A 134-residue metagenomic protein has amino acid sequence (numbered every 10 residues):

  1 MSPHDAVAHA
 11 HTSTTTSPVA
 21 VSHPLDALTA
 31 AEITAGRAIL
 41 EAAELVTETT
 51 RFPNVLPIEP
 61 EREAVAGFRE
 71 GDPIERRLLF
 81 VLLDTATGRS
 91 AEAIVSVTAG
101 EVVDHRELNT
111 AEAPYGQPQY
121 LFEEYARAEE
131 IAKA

Functional and structural regions predicted by a protein language model:
M1-E32: Intrinsically disordered, low-structural-confidence terminal and linker regions
A10-T16, L40, E59, L79 (+2 more regions): Short intrinsically disordered, low-complexity segments
T12-T16, T29, T34, T47-T50 (+3 more regions): Residue-identity detector for threonine
S17-P24, A35, I39, P73-R77 (+2 more regions): Interaction-mediating elements
P24-A66, F122-A134: Short, non-transmembrane alpha-helical segments in secretory-pathway proteins
T47-T98: Exposed beta-strand-loop-beta-strand "reactive/processing" segments of non-cytosolic proteins
V103-A134: Long, charged/polar, surface-exposed segments that mediate recognition or autoinhibition
